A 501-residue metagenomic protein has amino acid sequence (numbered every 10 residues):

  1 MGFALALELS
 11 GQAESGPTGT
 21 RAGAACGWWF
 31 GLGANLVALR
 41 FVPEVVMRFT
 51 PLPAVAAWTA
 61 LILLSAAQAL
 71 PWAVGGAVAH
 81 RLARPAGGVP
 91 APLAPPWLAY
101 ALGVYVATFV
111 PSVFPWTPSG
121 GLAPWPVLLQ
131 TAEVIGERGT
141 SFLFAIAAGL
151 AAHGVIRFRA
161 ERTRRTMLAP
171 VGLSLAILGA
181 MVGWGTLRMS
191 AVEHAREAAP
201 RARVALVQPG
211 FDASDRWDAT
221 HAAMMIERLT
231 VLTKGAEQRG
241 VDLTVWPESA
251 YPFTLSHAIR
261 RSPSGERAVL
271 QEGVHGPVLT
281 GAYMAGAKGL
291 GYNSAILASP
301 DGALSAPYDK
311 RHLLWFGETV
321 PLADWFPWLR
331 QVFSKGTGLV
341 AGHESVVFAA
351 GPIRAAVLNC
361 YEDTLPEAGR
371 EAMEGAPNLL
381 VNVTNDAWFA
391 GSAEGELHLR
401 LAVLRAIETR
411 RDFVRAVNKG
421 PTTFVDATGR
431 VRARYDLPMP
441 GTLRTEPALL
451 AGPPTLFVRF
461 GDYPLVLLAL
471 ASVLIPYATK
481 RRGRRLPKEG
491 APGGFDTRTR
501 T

Functional and structural regions predicted by a protein language model:
M1-A191, G391, A402-R405, V417-T428 (+2 more regions): Membrane-embedded alpha-helical bundles of multi-pass enzymes that act on lipidic or dolichyl-linked glycan substrates
M1-S10, G265-R267, V278-L279, G493-G494: Generic low-polarity alpha-helical segments
G16, L98, D242, H343 (+2 more regions): A general, composition-driven signal for non-globular sequence regions
A66, P90-A91, D242, P247 (+2 more regions): Residue-level detector of alpha-helical hydrophobic segments embedded in or interacting with membranes
W97, M181, P352, A491-G493: Helix-centric, low-specificity signal for extended rod-like, repetitive segments
L187-P464: Soluble catalytic domains of enzymes that build or remodel membrane lipids, polysaccharides, and related
P487-T501: Cytoplasmic C-terminal tails of single-pass
